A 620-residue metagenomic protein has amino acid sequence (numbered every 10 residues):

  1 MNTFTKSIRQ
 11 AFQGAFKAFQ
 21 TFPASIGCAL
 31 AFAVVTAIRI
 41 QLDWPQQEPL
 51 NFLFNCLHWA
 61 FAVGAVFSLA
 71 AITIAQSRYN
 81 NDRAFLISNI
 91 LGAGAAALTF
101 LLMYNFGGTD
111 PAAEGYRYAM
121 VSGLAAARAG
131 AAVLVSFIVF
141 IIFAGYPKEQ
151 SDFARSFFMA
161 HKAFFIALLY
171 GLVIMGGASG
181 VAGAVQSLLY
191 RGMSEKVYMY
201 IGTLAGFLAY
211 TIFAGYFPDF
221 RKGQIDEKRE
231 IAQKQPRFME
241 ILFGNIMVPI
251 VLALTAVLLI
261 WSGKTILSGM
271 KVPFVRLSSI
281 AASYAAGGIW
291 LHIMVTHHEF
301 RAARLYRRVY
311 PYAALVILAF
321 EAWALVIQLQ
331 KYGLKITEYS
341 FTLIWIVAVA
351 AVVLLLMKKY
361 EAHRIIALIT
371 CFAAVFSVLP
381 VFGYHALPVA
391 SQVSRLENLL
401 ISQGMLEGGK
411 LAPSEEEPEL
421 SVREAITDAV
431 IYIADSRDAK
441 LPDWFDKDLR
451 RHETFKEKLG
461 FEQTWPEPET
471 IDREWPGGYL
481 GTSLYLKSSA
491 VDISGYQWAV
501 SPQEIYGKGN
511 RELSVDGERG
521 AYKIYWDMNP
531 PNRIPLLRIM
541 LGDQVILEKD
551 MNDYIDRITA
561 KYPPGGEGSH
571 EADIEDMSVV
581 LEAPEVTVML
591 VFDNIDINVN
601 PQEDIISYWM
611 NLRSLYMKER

Functional and structural regions predicted by a protein language model:
M1-F100: N-terminal signal-anchor module of multipass membrane proteins
R39-W59, R78-A84, F106-G130, S187-Y200 (+3 more regions): Membrane-helix interface and helix-disruption motif detector
E48-P49, R78-S88, L102-I241: Membrane-interface helix-loop-helix junctions at boundaries between adjacent transmembrane segments
G177, R307-K358: Membrane-embedded alpha-helical segments of integral membrane proteins
E240, G244, L254-I327: Hydrophobic alpha-helical segments
E361-Y384: Internal/C-terminal transmembrane anchor helices
S377-Q403: Hydrophobic alpha-helical transmembrane segments in integral membrane proteins
E407-R620: Extracytosolic and intramembrane catalytic regions of membrane-associated proteins in envelope/secretory systems
